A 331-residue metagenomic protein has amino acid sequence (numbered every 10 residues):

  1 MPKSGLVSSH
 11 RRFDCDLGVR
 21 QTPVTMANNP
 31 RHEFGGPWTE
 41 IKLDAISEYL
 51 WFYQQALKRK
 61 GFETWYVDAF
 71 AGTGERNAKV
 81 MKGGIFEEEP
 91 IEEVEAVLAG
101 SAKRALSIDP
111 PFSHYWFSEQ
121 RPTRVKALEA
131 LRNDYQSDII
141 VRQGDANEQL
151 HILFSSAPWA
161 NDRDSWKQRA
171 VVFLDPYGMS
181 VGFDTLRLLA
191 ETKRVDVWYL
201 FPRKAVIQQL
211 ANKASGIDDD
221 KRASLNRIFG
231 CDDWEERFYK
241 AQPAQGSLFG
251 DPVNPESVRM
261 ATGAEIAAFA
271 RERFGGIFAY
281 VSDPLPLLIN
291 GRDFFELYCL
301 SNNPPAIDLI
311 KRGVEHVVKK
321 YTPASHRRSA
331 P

Functional and structural regions predicted by a protein language model:
P2-D44: Basic, amphipathic N-terminal segments that precede the first structured/catalytic domain
D44-I152: SAM cofactor-binding core of SAM-dependent methyltransferases, primarily the Rossmann-like beta-alpha-beta module
L150-S165, R187: Short amphipathic alpha-helix with an adjacent loop that forms part of the alpha/beta core around
A170-S180: A short SAM/SAH-binding and catalytic strip from SAM-dependent methyltransferases
M179-L188: A short, conserved alpha-helix within the catalytic core of class I
K193-A205: Conserved beta-strand signature within the Rossmann-like core of class I S-adenosyl-L-methionine
K213-V281: A conserved mid-domain beta-alpha-beta active-site/ligand-binding segment of alpha/beta enzyme cores
G291-P331: C-terminal target-recognition/interaction regions appended to catalytic cores
